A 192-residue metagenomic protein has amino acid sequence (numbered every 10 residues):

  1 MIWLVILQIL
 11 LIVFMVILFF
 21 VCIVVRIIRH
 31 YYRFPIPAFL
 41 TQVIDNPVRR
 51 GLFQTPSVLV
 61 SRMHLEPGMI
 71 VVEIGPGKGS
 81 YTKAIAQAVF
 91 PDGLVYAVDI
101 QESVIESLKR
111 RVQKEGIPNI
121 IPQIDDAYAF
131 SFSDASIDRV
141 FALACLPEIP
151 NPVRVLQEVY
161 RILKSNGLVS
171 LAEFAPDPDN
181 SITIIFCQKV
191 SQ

Functional and structural regions predicted by a protein language model:
V5-I70: Class I SAM-dependent transferase core
S61-E66, Q87-A88, F130-S131: Glycine-rich helix-loop-beta junction characteristic of Rossmann-like nucleotide cofactor-binding loops
I70, L94, N166-L168: Short glycine-centered segments of the SAM/dcSAM-binding site in methyltransferase folds
V72-A129: Class I SAM-dependent methyltransferase SAM/SAH-binding core
A86-Q87, V153-L168: A short glycine-rich, Lys/Arg-flanked "PGG" loop and its adjoining helix->strand segment in the class I
Y128-R139: A short acidic, Gly/Pro-enriched loop at the edge of an enzyme's catalytic core that lines a small-molecule cofactor
D138-N151: A short SAM/SAH-binding and catalytic strip from SAM-dependent methyltransferases
S170-Q192: Conserved class I S-adenosyl-L-methionine
